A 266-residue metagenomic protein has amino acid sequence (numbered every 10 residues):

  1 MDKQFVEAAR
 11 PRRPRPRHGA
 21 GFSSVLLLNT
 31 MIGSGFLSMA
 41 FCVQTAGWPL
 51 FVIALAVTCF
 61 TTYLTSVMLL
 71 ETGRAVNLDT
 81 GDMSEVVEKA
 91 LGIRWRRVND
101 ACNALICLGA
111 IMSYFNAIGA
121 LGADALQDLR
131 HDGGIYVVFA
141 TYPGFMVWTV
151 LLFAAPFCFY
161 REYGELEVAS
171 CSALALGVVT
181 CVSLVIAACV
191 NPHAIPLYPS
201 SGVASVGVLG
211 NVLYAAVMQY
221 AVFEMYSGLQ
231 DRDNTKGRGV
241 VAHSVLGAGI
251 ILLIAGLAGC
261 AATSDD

Functional and structural regions predicted by a protein language model:
M1-S38, T62-V67: Membrane-interface "cap" regions at the ends of multi-pass membrane proteins
A8-R15, G21, R130-T149, R161-G164 (+3 more regions): Helix-loop-helix junctions that connect adjacent transmembrane segments in multi-pass membrane transporters
P14, F22, G47-F51, L55 (+3 more regions): Transmembrane-helix boundary/entry motifs in multi-pass membrane transporters
S23-L27, L55-A56, M68, R97-I111 (+3 more regions): Hydrophobic alpha-helical transmembrane segments of multi-pass small-molecule transporters/permeases
M39, A154-F159, V185, M225 (+1 more regions): Alpha-helical transmembrane segments of multipass membrane proteins
G47-F51, L55, S172-L176, G228-I254: Junctions where cytoplasmic loops transition into the N-terminal start of transmembrane alpha-helices in multi-pass
V67-R74, G210-Y214, G249-D266: Extracellular/periplasmic helix-exit of transmembrane alpha-helices
R97-R161: Helix-loop-helix module between adjacent transmembrane segments
